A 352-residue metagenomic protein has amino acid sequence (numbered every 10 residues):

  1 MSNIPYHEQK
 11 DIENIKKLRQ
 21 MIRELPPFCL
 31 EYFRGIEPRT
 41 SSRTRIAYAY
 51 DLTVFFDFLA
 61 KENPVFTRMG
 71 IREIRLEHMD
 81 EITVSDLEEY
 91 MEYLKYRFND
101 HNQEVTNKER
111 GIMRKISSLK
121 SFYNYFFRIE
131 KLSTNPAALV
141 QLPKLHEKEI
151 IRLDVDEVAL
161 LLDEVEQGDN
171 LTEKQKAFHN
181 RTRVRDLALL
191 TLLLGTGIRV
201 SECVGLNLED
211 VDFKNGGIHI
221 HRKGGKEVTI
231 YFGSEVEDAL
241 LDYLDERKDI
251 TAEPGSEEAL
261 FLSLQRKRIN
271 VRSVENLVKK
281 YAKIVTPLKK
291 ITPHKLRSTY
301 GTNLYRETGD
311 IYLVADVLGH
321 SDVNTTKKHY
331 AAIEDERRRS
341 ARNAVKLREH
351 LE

Functional and structural regions predicted by a protein language model:
M1-E352: Conserved catalytic core of the tyrosine transesterase superfamily
